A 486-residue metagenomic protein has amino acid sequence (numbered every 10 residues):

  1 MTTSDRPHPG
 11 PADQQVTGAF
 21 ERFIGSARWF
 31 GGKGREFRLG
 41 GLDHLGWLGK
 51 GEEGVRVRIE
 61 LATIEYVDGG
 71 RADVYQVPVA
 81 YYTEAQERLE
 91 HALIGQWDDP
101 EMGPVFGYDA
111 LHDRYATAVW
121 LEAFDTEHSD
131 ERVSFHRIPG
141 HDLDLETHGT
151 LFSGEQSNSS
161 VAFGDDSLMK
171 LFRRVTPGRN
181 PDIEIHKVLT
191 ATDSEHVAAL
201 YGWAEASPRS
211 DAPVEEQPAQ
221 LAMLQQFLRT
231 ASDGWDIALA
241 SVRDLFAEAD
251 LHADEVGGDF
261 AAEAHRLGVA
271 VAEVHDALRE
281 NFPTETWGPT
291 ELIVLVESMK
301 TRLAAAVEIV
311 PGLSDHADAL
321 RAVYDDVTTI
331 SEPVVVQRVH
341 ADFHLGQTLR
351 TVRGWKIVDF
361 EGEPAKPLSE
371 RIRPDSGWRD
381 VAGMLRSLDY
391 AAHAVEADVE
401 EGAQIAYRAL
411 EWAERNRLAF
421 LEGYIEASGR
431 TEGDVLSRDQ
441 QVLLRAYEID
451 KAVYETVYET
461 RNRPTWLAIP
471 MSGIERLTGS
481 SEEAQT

Functional and structural regions predicted by a protein language model:
T2-H44: Short Lys/Arg-enriched alpha/beta "domain-start" segment
R35-E53, L61-T63, A212, V327: Short amphipathic beta-strand and strand-loop transition segments with alternating hydrophobic
V57-I59, Y66-A304, R353-G354, V358-L410 (+4 more regions): Conserved ATP-binding subdomain of kinase catalytic cores across diverse folds
P139-T147, R302-R338: An alpha-helical support segment within catalytic cores of ATP-dependent transferases
D276-R279, A304, E308-P311, H393 (+2 more regions): Charged/polar positions within long, soluble alpha-helices
R338-A341, L345: Catalytic-loop of the protein kinase fold
Y407-V435, V442-T486: ATP/Mg2+ or Mg2+-diphosphate-binding catalytic cores that bind nucleotide phosphates or diphosphates via glycine-rich
